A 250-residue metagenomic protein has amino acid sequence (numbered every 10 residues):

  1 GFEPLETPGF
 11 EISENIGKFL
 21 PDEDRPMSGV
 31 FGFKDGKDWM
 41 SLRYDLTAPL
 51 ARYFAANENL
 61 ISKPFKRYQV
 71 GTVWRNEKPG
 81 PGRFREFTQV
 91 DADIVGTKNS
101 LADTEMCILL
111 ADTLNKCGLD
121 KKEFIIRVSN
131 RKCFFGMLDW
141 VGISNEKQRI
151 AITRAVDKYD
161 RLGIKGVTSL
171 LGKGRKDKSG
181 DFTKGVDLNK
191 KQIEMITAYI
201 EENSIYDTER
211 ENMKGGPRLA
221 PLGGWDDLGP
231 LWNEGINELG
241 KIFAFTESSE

Functional and structural regions predicted by a protein language model:
E3-A48, R52-E250: Extended, charged alpha-beta segments that form solvent-exposed binding/catalytic grooves in nucleic-acid-handling
